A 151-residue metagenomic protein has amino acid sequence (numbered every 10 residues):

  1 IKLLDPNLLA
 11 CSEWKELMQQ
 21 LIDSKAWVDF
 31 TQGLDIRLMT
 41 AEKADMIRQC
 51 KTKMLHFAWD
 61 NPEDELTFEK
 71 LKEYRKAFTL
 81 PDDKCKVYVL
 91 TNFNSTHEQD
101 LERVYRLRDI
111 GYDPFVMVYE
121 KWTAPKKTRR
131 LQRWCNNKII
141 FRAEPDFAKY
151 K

Functional and structural regions predicted by a protein language model:
I1-L71, K84-F93, D113-M117: Core AdoMet radical
I22, T79, Y105-D109: Anion (oxyanion) recognition and catalysis
A77-D83: Short, basic (Lys/Arg/His-rich) helix/loop patches that form interaction surfaces in the mid-to-C-terminal regions
L90-K151: Auxiliary Fe-S-binding modules of radical SAM enzymes
